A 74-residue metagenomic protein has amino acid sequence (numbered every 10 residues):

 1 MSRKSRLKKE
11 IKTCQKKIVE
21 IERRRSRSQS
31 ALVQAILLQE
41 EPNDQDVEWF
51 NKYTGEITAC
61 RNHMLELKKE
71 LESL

Functional and structural regions predicted by a protein language model:
M1-R23, G55: Short, charge/polar-rich alpha-helical segments
K8, R25, E56-T58, N62 (+1 more regions): Intrinsically disordered and other compositionally biased segments
K12-K16, A35, K69: Compositionally biased intrinsically disordered low-complexity regions
K17-N51: Short E/K-rich amphipathic alpha-helical oligomerization segments
Q34, R61-L74: Long amphipathic alpha-helical coiled-coil segments
T54-I57, L67: Generic alpha-helical secondary structure signal
